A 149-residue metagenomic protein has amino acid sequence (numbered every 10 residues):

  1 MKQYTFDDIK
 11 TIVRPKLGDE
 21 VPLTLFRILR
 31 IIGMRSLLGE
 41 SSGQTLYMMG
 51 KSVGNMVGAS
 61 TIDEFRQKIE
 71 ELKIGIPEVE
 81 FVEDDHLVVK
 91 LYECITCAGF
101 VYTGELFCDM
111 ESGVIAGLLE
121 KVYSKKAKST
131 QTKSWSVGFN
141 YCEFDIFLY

Functional and structural regions predicted by a protein language model:
M1-F107, K133-Y141, L148-Y149: N-terminal accessory segment detector
D109-S112, A116-Y149: Compact mixed alphabeta submodule
